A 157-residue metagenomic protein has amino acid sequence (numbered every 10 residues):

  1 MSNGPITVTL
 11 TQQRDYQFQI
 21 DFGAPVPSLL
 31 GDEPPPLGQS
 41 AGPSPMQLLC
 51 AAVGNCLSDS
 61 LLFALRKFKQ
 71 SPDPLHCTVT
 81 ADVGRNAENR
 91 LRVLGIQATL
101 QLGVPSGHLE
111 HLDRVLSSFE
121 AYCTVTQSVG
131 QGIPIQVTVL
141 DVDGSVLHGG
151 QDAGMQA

Functional and structural regions predicted by a protein language model:
M1-A51, L62-A157: Extended beta-strand/beta-hairpin segments
C56-L57: Alpha-helical metal-binding/catalytic segments enriched in His/Glu/Asp
